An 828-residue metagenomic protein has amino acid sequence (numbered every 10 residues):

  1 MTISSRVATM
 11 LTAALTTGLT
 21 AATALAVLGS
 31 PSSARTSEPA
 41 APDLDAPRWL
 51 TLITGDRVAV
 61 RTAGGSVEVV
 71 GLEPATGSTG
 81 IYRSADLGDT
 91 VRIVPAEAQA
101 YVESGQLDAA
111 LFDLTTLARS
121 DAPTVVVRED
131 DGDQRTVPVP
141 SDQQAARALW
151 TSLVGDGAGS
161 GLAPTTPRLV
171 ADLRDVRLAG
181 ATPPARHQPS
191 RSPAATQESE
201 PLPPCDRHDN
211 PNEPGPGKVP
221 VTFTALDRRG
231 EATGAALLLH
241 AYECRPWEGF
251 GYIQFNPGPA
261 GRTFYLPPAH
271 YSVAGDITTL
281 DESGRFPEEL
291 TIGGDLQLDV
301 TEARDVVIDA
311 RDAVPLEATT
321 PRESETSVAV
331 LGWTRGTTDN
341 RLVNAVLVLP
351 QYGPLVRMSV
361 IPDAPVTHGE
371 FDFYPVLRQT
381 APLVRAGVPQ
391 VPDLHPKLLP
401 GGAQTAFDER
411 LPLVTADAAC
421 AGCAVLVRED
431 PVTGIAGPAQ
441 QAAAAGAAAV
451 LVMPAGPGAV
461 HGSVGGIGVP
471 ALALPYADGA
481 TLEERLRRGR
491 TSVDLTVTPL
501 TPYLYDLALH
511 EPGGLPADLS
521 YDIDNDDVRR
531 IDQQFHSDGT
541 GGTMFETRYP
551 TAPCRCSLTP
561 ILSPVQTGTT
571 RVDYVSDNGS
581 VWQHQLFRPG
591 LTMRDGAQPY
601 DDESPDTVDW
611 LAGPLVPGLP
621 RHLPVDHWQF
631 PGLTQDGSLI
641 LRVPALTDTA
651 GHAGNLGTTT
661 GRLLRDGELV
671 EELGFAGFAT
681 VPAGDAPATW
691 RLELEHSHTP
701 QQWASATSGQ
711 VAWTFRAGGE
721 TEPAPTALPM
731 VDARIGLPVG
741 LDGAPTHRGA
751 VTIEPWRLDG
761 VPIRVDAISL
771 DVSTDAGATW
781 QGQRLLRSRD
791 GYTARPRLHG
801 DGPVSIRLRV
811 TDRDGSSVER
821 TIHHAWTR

Functional and structural regions predicted by a protein language model:
M1-L15: N-terminal export and membrane-targeting signals
I3, A22-D43, G760: C-terminal region of N-terminal signal peptides and the immediate post-cleavage residues of exported proteins
R6-V7, S32-A34, S192-A194, D775: Serine/proline-rich low-complexity intrinsically disordered segments, especially terminal tails, linkers
T12-A26: Bacterial N-terminal signal peptides
P31-T51, G55, A59-T62, A194-T196: Low-complexity, acidic Ser/Thr/Pro-rich repeat tracts that form intrinsically disordered stalk/linker regions of very
R57, E68, A75-T79, R83-R128 (+1 more regions): Low-complexity, acidic Ser/Thr/Pro-rich "mucin-like" tracts of secreted and single-pass surface proteins
